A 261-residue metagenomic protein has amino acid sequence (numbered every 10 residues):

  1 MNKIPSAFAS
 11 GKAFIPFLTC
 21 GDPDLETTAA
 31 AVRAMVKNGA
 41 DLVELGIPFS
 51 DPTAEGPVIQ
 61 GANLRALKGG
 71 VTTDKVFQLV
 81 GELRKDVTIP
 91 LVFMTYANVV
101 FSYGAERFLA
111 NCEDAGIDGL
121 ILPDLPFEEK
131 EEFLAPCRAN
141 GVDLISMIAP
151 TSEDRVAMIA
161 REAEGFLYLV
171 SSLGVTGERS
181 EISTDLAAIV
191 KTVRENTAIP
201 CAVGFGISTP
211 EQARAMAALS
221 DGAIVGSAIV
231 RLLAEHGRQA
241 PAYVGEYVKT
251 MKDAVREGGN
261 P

Functional and structural regions predicted by a protein language model:
M1-A7, S50-G61, V71-G81, F101-R107 (+5 more regions): Active-site-adjacent beta->alpha loops and helix N-cap segments on the catalytic face of soluble alpha/beta enzymes
M1-L18, G81-K85, N260: N-terminal amphipathic alpha-helix/helix-capping segment at the start of soluble metabolic enzymes
F14-L18, V43-L45, L91-T95, L120-L122 (+4 more regions): Hydrophobic faces of well-ordered beta-strands that scaffold small-molecule active sites in alpha/beta enzyme cores
P16, M35, G46, C112 (+3 more regions): Conserved, mostly hydrophobic/aromatic
L25-M35, T151-R161, V203, I207-A223: Catalytic cores of alpha/beta
D41-D51, I117-I121, P126-E129, L169-G177 (+2 more regions): Glycine-rich phosphate-binding active-site loops on the catalytic face of alpha/beta enzymes
V142-G177: Histidine/lysine/aspartate-rich catalytic loop segments that bind and position anionic ligands
K191-I199, S208-P261: Alpha/beta catalytic cores of nucleotide-metabolism and tRNA/nucleoside-modifying enzymes
